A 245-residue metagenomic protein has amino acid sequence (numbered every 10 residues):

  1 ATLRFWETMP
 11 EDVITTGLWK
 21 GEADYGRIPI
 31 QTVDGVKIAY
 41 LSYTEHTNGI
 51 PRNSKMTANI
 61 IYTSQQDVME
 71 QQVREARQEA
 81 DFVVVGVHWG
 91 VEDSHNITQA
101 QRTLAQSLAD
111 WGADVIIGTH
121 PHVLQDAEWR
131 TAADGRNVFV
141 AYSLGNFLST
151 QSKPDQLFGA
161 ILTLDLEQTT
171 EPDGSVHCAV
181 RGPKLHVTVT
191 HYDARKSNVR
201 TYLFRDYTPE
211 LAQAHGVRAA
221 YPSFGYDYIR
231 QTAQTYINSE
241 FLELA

Functional and structural regions predicted by a protein language model:
A1-A245: Acidic, metal/ion-coordinating pockets
